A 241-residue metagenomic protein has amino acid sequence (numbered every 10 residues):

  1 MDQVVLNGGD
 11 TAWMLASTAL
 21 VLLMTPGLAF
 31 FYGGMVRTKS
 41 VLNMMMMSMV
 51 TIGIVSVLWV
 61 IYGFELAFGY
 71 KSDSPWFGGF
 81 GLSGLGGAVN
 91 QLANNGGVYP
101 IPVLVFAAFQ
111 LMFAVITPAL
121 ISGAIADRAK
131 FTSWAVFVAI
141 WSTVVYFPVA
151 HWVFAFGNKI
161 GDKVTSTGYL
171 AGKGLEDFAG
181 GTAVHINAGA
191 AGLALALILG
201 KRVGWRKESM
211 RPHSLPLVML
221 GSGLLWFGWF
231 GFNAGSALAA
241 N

Functional and structural regions predicted by a protein language model:
M1-N241: Hydrophobic alpha-helical transmembrane bundles of multi-pass membrane proteins
